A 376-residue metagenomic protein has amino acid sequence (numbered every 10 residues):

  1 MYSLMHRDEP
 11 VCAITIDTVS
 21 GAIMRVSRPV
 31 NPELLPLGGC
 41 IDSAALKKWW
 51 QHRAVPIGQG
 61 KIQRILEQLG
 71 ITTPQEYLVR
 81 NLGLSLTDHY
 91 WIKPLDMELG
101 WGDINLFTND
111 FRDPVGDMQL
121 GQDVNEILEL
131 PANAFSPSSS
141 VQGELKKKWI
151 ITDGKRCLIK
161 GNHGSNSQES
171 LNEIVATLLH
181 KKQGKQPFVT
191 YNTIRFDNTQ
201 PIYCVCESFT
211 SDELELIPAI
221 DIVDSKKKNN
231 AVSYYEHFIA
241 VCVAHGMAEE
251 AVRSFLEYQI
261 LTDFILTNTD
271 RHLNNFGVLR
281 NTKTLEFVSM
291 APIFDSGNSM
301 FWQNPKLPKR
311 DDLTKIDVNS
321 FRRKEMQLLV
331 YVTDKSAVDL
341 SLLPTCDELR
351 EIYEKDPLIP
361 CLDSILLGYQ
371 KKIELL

Functional and structural regions predicted by a protein language model:
M1-L261, I265-T267, V278-L376: Phosphate/dinucleotide-binding and metal-coordinating scaffold of catalytic cores in nucleotide-dependent enzymes
H272-G277: Canonical protein kinase catalytic loop motif
